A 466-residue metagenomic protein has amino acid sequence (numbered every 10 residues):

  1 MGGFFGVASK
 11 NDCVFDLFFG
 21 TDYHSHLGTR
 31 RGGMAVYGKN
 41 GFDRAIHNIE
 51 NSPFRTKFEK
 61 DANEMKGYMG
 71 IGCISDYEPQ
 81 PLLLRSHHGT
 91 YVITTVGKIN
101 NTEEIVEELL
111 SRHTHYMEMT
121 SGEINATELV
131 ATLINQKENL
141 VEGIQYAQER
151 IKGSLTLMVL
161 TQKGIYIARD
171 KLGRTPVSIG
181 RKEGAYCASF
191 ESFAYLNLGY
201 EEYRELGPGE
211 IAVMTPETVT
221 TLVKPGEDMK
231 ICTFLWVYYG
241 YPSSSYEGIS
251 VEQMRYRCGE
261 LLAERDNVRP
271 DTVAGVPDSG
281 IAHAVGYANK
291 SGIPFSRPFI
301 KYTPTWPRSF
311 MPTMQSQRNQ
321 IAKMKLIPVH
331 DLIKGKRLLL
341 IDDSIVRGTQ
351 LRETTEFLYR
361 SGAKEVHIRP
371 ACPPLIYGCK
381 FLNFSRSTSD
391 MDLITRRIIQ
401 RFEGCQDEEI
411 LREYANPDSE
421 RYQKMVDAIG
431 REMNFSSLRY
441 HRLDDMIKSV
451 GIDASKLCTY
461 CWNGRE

Functional and structural regions predicted by a protein language model:
M1-G207, V213-D271, V276, E365: Conserved short alpha-helical segments that host acidic/polar catalytic motifs at enzyme active sites
D12-V14, N101, Y166, R174-T175 (+7 more regions): Flexible loop/turn segments at secondary-structure boundaries
E108, R112, L133, R150 (+6 more regions): Generic, well-ordered alpha-helical scaffold segments in large soluble proteins
T120-E128, F295-P307, F402-E409, S437-K448: A conserved beta-strand->alpha-helix junction
K163-G164, G199-E205, T355-E466: PRPP-dependent phosphoribosyltransferase catalytic core
R169, F190, P216, G275-D278 (+6 more regions): Active-site proximal loops enriched in glycine and acidic residues that flank catalytic Cys/His/Asp and coordinate
A194, E201, G209-E210, G259-D266 (+4 more regions): Phosphate/diphosphate-binding loops
G292-R337, I376-T388: Short, glycine/charge-rich flexible loops or terminal/linker lids adjacent to PRPP-binding catalytic cores
